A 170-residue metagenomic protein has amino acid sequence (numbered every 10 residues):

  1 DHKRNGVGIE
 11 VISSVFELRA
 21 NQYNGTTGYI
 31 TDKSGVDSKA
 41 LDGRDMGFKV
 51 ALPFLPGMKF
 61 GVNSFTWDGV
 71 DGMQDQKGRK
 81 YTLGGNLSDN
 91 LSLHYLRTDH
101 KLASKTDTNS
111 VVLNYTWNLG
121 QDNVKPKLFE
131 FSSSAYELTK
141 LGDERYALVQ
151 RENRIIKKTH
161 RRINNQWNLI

Functional and structural regions predicted by a protein language model:
H2, Q22-N24, K33: Long, contiguous binding/interaction regions
H2-N5, Q76-G78: Outer-membrane beta-barrel translocator/receptor signature
I9: Catalytic core of tubulin tyrosine ligase-like
I12-V15, N21: Extended, alpha-helix-rich binding/interface surfaces that flank or overlap catalytic cores and mediate recognition
T26-G61, W67-M73, N86-I170: Flexible, glycine-rich linker and terminal segments associated with outer-membrane beta-barrel/transport systems
G78-S88: Juxtamembrane loop segments immediately following a transmembrane helix
